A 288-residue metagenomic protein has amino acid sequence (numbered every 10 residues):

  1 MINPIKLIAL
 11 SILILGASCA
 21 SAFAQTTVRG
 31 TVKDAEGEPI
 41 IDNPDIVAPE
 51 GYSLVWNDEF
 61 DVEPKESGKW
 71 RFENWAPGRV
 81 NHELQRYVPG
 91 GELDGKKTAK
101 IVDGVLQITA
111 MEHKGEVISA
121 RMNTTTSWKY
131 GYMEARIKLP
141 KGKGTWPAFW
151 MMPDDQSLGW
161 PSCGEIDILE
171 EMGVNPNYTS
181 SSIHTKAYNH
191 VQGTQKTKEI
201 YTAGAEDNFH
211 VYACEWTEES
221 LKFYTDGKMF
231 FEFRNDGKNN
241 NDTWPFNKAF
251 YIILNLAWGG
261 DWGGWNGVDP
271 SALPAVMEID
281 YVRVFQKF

Functional and structural regions predicted by a protein language model:
M1-A9: Bacterial N-terminal signal peptides that target proteins for export
I8-L10, V28, D42: Generic short amphipathic/hydrophobic targeting helices enriched at N-termini, encompassing Sec-type signal peptides
A9-S18: Bacterial N-terminal signal peptides
A17-D34: Beta-strand-rich domain onsets/edges
V32, E36-F288: GH16 jelly-roll
